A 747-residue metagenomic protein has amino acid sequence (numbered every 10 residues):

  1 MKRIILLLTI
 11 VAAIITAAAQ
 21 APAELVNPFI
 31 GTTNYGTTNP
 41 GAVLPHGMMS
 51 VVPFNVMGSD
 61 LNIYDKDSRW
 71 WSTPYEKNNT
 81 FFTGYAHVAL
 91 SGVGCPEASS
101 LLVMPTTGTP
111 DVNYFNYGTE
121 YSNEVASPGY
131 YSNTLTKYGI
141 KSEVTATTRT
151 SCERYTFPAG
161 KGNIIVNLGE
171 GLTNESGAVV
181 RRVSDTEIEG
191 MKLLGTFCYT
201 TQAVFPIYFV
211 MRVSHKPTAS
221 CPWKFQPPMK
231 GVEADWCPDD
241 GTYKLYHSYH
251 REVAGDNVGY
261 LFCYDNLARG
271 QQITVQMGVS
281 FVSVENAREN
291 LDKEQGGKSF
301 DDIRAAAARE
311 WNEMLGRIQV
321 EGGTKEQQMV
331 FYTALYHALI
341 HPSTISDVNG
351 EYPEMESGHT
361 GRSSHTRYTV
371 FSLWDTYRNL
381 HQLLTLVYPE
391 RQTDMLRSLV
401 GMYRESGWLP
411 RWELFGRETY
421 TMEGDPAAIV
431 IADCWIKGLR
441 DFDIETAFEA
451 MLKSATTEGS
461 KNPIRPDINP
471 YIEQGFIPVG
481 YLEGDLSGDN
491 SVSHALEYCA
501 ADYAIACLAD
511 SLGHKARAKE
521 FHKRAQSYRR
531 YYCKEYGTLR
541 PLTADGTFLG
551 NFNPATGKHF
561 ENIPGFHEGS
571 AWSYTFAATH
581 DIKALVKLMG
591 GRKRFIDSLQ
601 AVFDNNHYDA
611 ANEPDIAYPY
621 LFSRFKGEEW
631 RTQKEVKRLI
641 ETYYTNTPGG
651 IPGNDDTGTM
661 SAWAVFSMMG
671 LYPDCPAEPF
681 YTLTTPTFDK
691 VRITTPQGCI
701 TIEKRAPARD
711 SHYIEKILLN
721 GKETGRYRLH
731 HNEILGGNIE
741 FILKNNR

Functional and structural regions predicted by a protein language model:
I5-I14: Bacterial N-terminal signal peptides
I15-A19: Sec/Tat signal peptide C-region and signal peptidase I cleavage site
Q20-H381, T385-I429, W435-L496, A509-R530 (+10 more regions): Accessory carbohydrate-recognition regions in carbohydrate-active enzymes
E497-A501: Hydrophobic, small-residue-rich alpha-helical packing segments that form membrane-like cores
I693-T695: Extracellular/periplasmic, surface-exposed regions of secreted and cell-surface proteins
